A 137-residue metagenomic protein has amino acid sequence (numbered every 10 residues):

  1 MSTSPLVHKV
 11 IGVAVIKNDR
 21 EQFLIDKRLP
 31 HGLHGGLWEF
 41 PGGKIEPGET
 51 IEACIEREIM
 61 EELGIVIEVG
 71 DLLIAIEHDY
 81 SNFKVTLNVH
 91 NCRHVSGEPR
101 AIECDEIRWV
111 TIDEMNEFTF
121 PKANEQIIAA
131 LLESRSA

Functional and structural regions predicted by a protein language model:
S2-F23, K44, A75: Conserved N-terminal beta-strand and adjoining loop/helix that marks the start of the Nudix/MutT-like hydrolase domain
T3-L6, L132-A137: Generic C-terminal helix-cap and adjacent flexible tail
V10-G12, E21, V85-N88, D105: Change "...and in nucleic-acid phosphodiester-cleaving endonucleases..." to "...and in nucleic-acid processing enzymes
I16-K17, I25, C92-H94, W109: Conserved hydrophobic "DFG−1" position in protein kinase catalytic cores
G32-G36: A conserved beta-turn-beta hairpin within the catalytic core of GNAT-like acetyltransferases that forms part
F40-L72, T111: The catalytic Nudix box helix
V66, A75-E98, R108, L131: Active-site-adjacent beta-strand/loop module that shapes the phosphate/pyrophosphate-binding cleft
N91, R100-L131: NUDIX/MutT-family hydrolases
